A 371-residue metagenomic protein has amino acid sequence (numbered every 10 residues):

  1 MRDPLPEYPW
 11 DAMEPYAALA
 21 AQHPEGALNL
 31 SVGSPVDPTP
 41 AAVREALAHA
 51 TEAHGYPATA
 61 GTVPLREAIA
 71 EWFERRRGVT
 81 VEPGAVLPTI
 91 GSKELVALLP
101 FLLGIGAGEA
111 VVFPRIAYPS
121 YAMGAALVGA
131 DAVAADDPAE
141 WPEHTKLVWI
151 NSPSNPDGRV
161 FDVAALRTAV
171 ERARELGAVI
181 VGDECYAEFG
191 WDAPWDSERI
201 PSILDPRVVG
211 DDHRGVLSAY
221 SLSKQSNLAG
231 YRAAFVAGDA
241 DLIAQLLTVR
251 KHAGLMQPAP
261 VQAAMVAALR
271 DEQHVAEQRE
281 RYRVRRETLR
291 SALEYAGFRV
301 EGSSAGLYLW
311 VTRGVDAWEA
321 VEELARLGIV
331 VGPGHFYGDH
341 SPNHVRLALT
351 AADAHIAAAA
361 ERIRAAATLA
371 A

Functional and structural regions predicted by a protein language model:
R2-Y8, A18-L47, E74-A371: PLP-dependent class I/II
P9, M13, T62-L65, S92: Conserved donor sugar-nucleotide recognition element shared by glycan-biosynthetic enzymes
L28-V36, A48-E67: A glycine-/small-polar-enriched, mobile loop at the entrance of the PLP active site in fold-type I
A70: The alpha-helix within a helix-turn-helix
